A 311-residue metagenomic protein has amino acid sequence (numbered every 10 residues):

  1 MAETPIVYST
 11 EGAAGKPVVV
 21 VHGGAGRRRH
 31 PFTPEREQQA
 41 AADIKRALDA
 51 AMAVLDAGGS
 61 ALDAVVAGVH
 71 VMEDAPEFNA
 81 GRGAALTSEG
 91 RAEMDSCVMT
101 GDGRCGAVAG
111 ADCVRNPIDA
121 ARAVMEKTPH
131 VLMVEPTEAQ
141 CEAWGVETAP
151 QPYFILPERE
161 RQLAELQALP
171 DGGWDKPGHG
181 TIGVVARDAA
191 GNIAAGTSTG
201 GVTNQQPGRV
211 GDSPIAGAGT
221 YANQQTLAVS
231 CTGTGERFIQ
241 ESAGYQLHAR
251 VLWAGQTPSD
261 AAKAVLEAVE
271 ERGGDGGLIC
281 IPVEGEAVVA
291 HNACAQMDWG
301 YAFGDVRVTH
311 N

Functional and structural regions predicted by a protein language model:
A2-N311: Alpha/propeptide regions of enzymes that mature by internal proteolysis
